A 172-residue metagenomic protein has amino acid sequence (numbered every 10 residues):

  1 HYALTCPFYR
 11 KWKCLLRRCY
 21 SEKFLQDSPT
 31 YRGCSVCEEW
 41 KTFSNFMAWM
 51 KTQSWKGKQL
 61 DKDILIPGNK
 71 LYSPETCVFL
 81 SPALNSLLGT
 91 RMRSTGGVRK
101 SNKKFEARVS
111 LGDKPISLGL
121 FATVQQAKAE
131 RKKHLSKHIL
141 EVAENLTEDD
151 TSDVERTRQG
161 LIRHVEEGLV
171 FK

Functional and structural regions predicted by a protein language model:
H1-S21, Q26-G112: Short, cationic Gly/His-enriched loop motifs
R10-R17, A48, K133, R156-R163 (+1 more regions): Charged/polar, solvent-exposed surface patches and flexible loops
L15, K128-K133, K137, E144-N145: Class I S-adenosyl-L-methionine
S35-C37, K114-Q125: A short, exposed loop/beta-hairpin motif centered on an aromatic-Gly-Thr core
F46, V98, A107, F121 (+1 more regions): An aromatic-rich alpha-helical recognition segment common to small helix-rich domains
A48-W55, K132-L140: Short, intrinsically disordered, mixed-charge
L84, H138-K172: Extended, polar beta-sheet/loop recognition surfaces of beta-rich domains that mediate binding to diverse ligands
K104, A127, S152-V154: General helical secondary-structure elements
